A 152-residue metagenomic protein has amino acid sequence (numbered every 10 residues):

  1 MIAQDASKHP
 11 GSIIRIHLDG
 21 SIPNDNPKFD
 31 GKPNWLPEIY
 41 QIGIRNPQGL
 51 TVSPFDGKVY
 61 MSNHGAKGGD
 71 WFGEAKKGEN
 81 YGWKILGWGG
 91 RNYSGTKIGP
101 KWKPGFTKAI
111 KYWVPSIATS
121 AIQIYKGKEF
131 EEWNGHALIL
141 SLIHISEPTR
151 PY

Functional and structural regions predicted by a protein language model:
M1-R91, E131-G135: Surface loops at the rim/top face of extracytoplasmic beta-rich domains
P23-N26, G95-K101, Q123: Short amphipathic alpha-helical segments, especially helix-boundary/capping motifs
I39-L50, K108-I124: Signature of short aromatic-glycine-proline-rich micro-motifs recurring in repeat-based ectodomains
G82-S116: Flexible internal linker/loop segments at domain or repeat junctions
K126-K128: Outer-membrane beta-barrel proteins
I143-Y152: Single conserved hydrophobic/aromatic residue that forms the stacking wall/gate of nucleotide- or nucleobase-binding
